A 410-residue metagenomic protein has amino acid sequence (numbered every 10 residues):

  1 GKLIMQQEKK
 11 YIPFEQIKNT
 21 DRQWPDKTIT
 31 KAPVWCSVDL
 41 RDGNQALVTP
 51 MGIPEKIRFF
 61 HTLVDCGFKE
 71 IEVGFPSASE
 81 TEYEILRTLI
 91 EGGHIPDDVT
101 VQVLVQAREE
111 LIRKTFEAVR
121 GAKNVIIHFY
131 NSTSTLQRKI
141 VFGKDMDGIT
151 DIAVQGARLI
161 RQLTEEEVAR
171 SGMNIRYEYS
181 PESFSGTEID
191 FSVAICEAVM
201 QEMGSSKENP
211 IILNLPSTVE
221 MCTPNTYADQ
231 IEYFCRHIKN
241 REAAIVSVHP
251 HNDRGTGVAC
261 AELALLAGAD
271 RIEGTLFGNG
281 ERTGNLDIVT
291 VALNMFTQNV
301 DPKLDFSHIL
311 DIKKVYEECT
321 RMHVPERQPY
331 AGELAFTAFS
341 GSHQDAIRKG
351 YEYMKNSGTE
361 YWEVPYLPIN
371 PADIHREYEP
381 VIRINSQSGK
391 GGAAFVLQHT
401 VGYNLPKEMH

Functional and structural regions predicted by a protein language model:
L3-E109, R376, V381-I384, S388 (+1 more regions): N-terminal capping/small domains of soluble enzymes
M5-D39, N299-H410: A mid-to-C-terminal "edge-of-domain" accessory segment
W35, M51-K69, L86, E91-G92 (+4 more regions): Alpha/beta enzyme core
C36-D39, G74, Q102-Q106, H128-Y130 (+4 more regions): A cross-family glycoside hydrolase active-site/sugar-binding cleft signature
D42, A46-L47, P76-E80, S134-L136 (+4 more regions): Short, small-residue-enriched loops and turns at beta-alpha junctions that line or gate enzyme active sites
T49-K56, S79-E82, L86, R108 (+12 more regions): Generic structural signal for well-ordered, non-membrane alpha-helical segments in soluble metabolic enzymes
V64-K69, I211, A269-E273, V289-T297 (+3 more regions): Short acidic (Asp/Glu) and glycine-rich catalytic loops that position anionic groups and cofactors
V219-N356: Catalytic alpha/beta core domains of metabolic enzymes, predominantly
